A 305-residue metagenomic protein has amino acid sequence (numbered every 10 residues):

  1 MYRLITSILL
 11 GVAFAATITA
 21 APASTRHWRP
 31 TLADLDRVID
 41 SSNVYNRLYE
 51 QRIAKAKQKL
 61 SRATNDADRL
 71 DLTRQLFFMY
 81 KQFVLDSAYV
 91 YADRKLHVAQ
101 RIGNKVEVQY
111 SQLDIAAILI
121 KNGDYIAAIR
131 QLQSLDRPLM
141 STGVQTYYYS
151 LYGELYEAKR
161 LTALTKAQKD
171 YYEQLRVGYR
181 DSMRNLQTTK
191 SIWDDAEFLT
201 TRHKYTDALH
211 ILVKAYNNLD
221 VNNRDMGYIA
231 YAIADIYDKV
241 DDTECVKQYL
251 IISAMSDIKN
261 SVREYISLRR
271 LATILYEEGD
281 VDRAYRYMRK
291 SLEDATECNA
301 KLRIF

Functional and structural regions predicted by a protein language model:
M1: S-adenosyl-L-methionine
L4-F14: Sec-dependent N-terminal signal peptides
F14, I18-F305: A "functional boundary" signal
